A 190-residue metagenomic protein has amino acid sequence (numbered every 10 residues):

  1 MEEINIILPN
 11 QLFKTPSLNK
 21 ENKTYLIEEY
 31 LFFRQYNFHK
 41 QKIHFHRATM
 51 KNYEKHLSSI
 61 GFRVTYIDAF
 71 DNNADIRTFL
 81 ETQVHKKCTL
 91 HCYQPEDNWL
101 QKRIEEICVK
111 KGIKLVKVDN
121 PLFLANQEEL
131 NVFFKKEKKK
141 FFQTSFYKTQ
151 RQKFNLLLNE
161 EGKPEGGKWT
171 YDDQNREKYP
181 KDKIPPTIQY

Functional and structural regions predicted by a protein language model:
M1-T65: N-terminal beta-strand-loop-alpha-helix module at the start of alpha/beta ligand-binding or catalytic domains
L8-F13, F70-D71, E96-N98: Short beta->alpha connector loops
L31, D71, L122: Residue-level detector of flexible, active-site-proximal loop/helix-junction positions within diverse enzyme catalytic
N37, N73-T78: Conserved, aromatic- and glycine-enriched, well-ordered alpha/beta core segments that occur as contiguous structural
T65-A74: Short beta->alpha junction loops
I76-Y190: Beta-rich, aromatic/charged-enriched effector core domains that present basic-aromatic interfaces for binding
